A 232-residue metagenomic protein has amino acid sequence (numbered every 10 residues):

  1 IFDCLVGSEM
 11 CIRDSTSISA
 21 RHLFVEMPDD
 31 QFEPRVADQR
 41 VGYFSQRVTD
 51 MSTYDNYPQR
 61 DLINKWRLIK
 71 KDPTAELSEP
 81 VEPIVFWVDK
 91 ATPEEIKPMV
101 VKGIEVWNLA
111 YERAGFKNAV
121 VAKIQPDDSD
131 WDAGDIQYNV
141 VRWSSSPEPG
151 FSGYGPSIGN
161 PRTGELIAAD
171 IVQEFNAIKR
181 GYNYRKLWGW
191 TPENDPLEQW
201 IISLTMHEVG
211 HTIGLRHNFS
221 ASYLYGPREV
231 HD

Functional and structural regions predicted by a protein language model:
I1-G7, C11: Single conserved hydrophobic/aromatic residue that forms the stacking wall/gate of nucleotide- or nucleobase-binding
H22, E26-S52, I63-G155: Propeptide-to-catalytic entry region of secreted or membrane-anchored zinc metalloproteases
P58-D61, E95-K102, V106, P196 (+1 more regions): Generic recognition of stable, solvent-exposed alpha-helical segments in well-folded globular domains
E79, V88-P93, G150-L215: Active-site-proximal segment of zinc-dependent metalloprotease catalytic domains
I124-S145, Q199-D232: The catalytic-center signature of Zn2+-dependent metalloproteases
